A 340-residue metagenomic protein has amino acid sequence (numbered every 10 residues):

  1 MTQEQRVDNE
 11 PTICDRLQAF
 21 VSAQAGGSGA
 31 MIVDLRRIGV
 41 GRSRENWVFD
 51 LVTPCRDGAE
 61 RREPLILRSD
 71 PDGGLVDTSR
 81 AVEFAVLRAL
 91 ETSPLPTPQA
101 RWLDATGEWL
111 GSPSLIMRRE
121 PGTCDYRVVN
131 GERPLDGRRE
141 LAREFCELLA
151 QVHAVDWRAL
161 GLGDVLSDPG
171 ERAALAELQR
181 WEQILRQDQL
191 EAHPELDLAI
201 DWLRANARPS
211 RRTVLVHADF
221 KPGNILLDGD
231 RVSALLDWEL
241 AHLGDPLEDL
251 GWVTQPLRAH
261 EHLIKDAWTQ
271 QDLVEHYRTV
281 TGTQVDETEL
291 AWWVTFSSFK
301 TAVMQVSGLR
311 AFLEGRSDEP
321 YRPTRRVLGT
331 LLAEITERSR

Functional and structural regions predicted by a protein language model:
T2-S28: Juxta-kinase regulatory segment immediately upstream of eukaryotic protein kinase catalytic domains
R36-L198, A207-R212: ATP-binding pocket architecture of kinase catalytic cores
T213-L215, S233: Conserved protein kinase catalytic-loop anchor
L215-H217, P222: Catalytic-loop of the protein kinase fold
L236-A241: Activation of the activation-loop gatekeeper triad in protein kinase-fold domains
L247-T283, F296-G315: Active-site activation/catalytic loop segments of kinase-like enzymes and analogous catalytic loops in related
V303-R340: Helical subdomain adjoining the active site within ATP-dependent kinase catalytic cores
